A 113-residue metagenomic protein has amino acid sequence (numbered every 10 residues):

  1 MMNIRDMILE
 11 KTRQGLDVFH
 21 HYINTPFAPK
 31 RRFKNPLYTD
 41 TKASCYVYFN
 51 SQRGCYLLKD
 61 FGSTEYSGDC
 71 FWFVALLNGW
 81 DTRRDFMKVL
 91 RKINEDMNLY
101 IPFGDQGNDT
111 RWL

Functional and structural regions predicted by a protein language model:
M1-L113: N-terminal structured subdomain of primase-like DNA metabolism proteins
